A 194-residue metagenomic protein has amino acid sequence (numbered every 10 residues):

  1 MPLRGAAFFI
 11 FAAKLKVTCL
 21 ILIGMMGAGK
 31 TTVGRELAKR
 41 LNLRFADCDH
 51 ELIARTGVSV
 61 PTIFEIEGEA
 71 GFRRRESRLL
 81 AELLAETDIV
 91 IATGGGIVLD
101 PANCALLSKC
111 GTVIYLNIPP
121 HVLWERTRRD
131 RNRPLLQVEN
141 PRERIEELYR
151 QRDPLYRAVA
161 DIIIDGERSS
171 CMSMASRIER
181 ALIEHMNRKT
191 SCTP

Functional and structural regions predicted by a protein language model:
M1-F9: Positively charged N-terminal leader segments that act as targeting/secretion signals
F11-K14, E36, R40, E86 (+1 more regions): NTP-dependent small-molecule kinase module
L22: Hydrophobic anchor at the beta1->P-loop junction of P-loop NTPases
M25: P-loop (Walker A) phosphate-binding loop of NTP-binding proteins
T31: Walker A/P-loop
R44-S108, R133, E146, L155: ATP-dependent small-molecule kinase phosphotransfer cores that center on conserved nucleotide phosphate-binding segments
G95-I97, P119-H121, S169: Short glycine-rich anion-binding loops that position phosphate/pyrophosphate groups of nucleotides and phosphorylated
K109-P154: A glycine- and Lys/Arg-enriched "phosphate-lid" helix/loop adjacent to the NTP-binding pocket of small-molecule kinases
